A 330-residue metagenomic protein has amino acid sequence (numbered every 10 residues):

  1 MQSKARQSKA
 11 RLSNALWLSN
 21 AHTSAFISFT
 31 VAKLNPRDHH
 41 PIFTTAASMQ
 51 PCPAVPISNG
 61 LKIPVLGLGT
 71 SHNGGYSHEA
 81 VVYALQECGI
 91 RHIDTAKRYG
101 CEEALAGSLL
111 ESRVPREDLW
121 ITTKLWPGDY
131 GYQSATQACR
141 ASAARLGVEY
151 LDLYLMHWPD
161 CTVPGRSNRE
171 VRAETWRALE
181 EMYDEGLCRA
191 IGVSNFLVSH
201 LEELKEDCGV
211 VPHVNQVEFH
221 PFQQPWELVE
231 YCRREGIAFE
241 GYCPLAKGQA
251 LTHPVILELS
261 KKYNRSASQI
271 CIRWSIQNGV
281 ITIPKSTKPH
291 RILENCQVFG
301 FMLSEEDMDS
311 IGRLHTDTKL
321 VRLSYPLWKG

Functional and structural regions predicted by a protein language model:
Q2, Q7, H22, H39-H40: Low-complexity, intrinsically disordered or signal/transmembrane-proximal segments
L34-R37, I42-L119, E174, A246 (+1 more regions): N-terminal binding-site loop/beta-alpha segment at the start of enzyme catalytic domains that lines or forms
L66-G75, L125-G131, G165-N168: Active-site mouth loops of central-metabolism enzymes
G74-L85, G131-R145: Short, acidic/polar
A106-R116, A143-G147, K205-C208, V229-R234: Acidic (Asp/Glu)-rich catalytic clusters
P127, W158-G330: Beta/alpha (TIM)-barrel catalytic core signal, keyed to glycine-rich beta->alpha loops juxtaposed to Asp/Glu that bind
A135-M156, E181-E185, I237: CE4/NodB-like, metal-dependent polysaccharide N-deacetylase domain that modifies extracellular/periplasmic N-acetylated
